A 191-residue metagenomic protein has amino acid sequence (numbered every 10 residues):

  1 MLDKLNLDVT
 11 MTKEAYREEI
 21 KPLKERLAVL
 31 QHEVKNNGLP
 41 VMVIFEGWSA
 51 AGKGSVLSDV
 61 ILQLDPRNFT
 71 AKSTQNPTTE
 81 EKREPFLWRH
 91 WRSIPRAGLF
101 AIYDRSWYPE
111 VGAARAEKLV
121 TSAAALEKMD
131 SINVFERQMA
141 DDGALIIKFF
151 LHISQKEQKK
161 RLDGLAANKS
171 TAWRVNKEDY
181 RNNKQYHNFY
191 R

Functional and structural regions predicted by a protein language model:
M1-R191: Glycine-rich phosphate-binding loop of ATP-dependent small-molecule kinases
